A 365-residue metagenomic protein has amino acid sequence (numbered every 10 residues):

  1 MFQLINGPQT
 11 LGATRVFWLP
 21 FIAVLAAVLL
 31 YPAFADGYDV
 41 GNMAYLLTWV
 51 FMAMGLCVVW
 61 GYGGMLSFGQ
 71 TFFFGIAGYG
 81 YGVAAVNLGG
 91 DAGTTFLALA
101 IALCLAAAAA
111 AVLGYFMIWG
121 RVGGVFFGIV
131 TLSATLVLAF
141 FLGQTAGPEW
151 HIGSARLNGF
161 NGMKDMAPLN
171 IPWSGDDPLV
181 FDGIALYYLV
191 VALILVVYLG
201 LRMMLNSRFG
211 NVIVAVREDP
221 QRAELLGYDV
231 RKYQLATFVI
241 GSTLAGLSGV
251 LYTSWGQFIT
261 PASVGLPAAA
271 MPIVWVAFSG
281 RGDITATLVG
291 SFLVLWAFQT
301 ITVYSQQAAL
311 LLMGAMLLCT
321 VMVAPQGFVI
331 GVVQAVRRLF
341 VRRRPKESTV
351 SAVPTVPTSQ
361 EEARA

Functional and structural regions predicted by a protein language model:
M1-A365: Transmembrane alpha-helices and adjacent helix-loop boundaries
